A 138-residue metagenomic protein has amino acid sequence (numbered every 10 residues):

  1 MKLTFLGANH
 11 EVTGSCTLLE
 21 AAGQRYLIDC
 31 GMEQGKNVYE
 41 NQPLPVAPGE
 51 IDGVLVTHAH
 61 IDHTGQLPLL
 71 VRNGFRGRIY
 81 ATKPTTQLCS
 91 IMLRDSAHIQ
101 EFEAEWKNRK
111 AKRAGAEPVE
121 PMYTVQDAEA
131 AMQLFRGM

Functional and structural regions predicted by a protein language model:
M1-G49, G53: Conserved beta-strand hairpin/beta-sheet module of binuclear metal-dependent hydrolase folds, prominently
T4, Y26, L55, Y80 (+1 more regions): Hydrophobic/aromatic beta-strand patches that form the interior of the parallel beta-sheet core in alpha/beta enzyme
H10, I79-Y80, V119: Short N-terminal micro-motifs specific to bacterial/archaeal maturation and metal-cluster initiation sites
L19, M92-I99: Phosphate/oxyanion-binding loops and surfaces in catalytic or ligand/nucleic-acid-binding neighborhoods
A22-R25, P45-P48, G74-F75, H98-F102 (+1 more regions): Short, low-complexity, polar/charged sequence segments that are solvent-exposed and flexible
N37-L88, R94: Active-site metal-binding motif and surrounding structural segment of the metallo-beta-lactamase
S96-M138: Metallo-beta-lactamase
